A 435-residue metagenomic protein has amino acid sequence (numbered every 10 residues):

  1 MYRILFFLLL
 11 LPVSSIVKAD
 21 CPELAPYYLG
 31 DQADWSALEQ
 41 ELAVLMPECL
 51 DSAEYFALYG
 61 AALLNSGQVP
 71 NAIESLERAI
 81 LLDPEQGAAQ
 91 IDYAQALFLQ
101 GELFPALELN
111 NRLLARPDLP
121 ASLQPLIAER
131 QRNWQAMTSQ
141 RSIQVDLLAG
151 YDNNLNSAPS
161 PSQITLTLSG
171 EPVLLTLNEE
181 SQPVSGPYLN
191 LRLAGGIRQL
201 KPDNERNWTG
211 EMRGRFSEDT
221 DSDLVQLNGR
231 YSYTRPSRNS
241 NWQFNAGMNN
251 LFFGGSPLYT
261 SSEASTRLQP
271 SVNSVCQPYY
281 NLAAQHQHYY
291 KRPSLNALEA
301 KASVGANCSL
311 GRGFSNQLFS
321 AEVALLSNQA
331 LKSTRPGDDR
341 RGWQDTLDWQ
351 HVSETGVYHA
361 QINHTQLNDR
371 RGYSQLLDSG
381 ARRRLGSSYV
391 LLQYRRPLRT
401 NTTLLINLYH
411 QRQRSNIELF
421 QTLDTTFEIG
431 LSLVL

Functional and structural regions predicted by a protein language model:
P12-I16: N-terminal signal peptide c-region/cleavage motif recognized by signal peptidases
A19-Q135: Alpha-helical protein-protein interaction scaffolds
D20, Y28-P47, A115, L119-R230 (+1 more regions): Outer-membrane beta-barrel initiation region
M137-V145, P187, P202-W208, R238-F244 (+6 more regions): Outer-envelope beta-barrel architecture signal
L147-N153, I197-K201, M212-E218, R235 (+11 more regions): Transmembrane beta-strands of outer-membrane beta-barrel pores
P183-P187, D219-V225, G254-S262, R292-K301 (+3 more regions): Replace "Gram-negative outer membrane beta-barrel proteins" with "bacterial and organellar outer membrane beta-barrel
R192-G196, R230-T234, S265-Q269, S303-S309 (+3 more regions): Outer-membrane beta-barrel architecture
T422-L435: Outer-membrane beta-barrel "beta-signal"
